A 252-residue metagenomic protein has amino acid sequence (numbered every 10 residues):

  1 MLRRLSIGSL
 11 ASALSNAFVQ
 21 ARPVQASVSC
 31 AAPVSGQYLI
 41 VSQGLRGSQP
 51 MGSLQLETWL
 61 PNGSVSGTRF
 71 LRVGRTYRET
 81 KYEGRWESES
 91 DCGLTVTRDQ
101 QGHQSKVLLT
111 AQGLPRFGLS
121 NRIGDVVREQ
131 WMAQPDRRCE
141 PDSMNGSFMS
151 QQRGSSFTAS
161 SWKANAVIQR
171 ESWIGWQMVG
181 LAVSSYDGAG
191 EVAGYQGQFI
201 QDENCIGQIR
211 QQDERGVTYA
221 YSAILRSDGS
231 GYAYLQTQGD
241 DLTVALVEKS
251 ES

Functional and structural regions predicted by a protein language model:
M1-I7: N-terminal export leaders
G8-N16: Bacterial N-terminal signal peptides
R22-S252: Mature soluble binding/inhibitory domains
